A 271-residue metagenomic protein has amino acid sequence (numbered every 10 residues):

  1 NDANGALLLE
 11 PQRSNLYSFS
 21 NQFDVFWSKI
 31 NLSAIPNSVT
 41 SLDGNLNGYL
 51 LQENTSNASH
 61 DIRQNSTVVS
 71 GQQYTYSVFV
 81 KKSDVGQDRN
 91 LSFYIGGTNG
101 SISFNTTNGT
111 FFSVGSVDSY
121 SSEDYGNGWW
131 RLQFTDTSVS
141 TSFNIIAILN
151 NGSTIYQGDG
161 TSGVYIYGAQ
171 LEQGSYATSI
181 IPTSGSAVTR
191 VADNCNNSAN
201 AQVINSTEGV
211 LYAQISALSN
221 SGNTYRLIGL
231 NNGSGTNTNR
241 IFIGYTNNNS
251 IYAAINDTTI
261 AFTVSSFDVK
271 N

Functional and structural regions predicted by a protein language model:
N1-N271: Extracellular and organelle-lumenal recognition/adhesion modules and their flexible linkers in secreted
